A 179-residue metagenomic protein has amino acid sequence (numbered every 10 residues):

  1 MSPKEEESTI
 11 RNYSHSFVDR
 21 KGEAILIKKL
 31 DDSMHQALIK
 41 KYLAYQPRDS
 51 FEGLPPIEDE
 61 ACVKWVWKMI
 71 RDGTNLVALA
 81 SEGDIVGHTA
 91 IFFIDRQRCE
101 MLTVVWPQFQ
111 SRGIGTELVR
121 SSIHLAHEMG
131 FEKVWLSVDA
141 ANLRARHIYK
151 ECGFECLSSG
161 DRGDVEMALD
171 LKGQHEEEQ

Functional and structural regions predicted by a protein language model:
M1-E23, L169-L171: Acyl-donor-binding surface of acyltransferase catalytic domains
E23-K40: A short beta-loop-alpha structural element at the N-terminal edge of CoA-dependent acyl/N-acetyltransferase catalytic
L43-L102, W106: Acetyl-CoA-dependent GNAT
R98, A126-S137: Conserved GNAT acetyl-CoA-binding A-motif
W106-Q108, R112, A140-A141: Active-site acidic-Proline motif in GNAT/NAT acetyltransferases
F109, G113-S121: Conserved acetyl-CoA pyrophosphate-binding loop and the N-cap/start of the following alpha-helix in GNAT-like
T116, E128, A140-S158, G163: Conserved active-site alpha-helix within GNAT-family acetyltransferase domains
K172-Q179: Short, charged/polar, Gly/Pro-enriched secondary-structure boundary elements
